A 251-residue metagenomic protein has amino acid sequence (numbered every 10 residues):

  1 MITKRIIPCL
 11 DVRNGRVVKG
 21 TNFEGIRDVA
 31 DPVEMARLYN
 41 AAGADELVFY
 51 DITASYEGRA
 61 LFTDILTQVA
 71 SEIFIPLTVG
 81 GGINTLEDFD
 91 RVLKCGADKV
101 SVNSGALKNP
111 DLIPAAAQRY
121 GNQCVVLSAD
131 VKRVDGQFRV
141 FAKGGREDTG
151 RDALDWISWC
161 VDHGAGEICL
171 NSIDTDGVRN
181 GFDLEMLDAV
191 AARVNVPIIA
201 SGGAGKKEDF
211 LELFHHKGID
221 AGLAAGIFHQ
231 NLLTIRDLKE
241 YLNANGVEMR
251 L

Functional and structural regions predicted by a protein language model:
R5-C9, E46, F74-T78, K99-S101 (+5 more regions): Structural preference for beta-strand elements that scaffold enzyme active sites
D11, Y39, L47, V79 (+6 more regions): Conserved, mostly hydrophobic/aromatic
V12-N14, V18-K19, A97-L170, D174-T175: Conserved anion-binding
E46-D64, S104, C169-N180: Glycine-rich, proline-tolerant flexible connector loops at the mouths of alpha/beta enzymes
T53, L61-Y120: Glycine/small-residue-rich loop that forms an oxyanion/phosphate-binding "nest" at active or ligand-binding sites
A60-T67, P110, G150-L154, N180-D188: Charged helix-capping and loop-helix junction motifs
I73, L77-G96, E185-A221: Catalytic cores of alpha/beta
R91-L112, S172-G177, A200-D209, K217-R236: Glycine-rich phosphate-binding active-site loops on the catalytic face of alpha/beta enzymes
